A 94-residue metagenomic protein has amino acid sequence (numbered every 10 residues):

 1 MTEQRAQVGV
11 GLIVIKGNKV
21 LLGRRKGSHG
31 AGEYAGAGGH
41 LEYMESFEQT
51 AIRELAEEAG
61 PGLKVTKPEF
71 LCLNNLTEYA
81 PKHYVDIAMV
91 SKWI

Functional and structural regions predicted by a protein language model:
M1-V20, L73, V90: Conserved N-terminal beta-strand and adjoining loop/helix that marks the start of the Nudix/MutT-like hydrolase domain
Q4, S28, T77-A80: A short beta-turn/loop motif at secondary-structure boundaries
Q7, I15, G36, V65 (+1 more regions): Short connector loops at helix/strand junctions that flank enzyme active sites, especially segments positioning acidic
K19-E57, P61: Conserved Nudix-box catalytic region and its N-terminal flanking loop in Nudix hydrolases and closely related
G60-I94: Active-site segment of metal-dependent pyrophosphate-handling enzymes, primarily the Nudix hydrolase catalytic core
